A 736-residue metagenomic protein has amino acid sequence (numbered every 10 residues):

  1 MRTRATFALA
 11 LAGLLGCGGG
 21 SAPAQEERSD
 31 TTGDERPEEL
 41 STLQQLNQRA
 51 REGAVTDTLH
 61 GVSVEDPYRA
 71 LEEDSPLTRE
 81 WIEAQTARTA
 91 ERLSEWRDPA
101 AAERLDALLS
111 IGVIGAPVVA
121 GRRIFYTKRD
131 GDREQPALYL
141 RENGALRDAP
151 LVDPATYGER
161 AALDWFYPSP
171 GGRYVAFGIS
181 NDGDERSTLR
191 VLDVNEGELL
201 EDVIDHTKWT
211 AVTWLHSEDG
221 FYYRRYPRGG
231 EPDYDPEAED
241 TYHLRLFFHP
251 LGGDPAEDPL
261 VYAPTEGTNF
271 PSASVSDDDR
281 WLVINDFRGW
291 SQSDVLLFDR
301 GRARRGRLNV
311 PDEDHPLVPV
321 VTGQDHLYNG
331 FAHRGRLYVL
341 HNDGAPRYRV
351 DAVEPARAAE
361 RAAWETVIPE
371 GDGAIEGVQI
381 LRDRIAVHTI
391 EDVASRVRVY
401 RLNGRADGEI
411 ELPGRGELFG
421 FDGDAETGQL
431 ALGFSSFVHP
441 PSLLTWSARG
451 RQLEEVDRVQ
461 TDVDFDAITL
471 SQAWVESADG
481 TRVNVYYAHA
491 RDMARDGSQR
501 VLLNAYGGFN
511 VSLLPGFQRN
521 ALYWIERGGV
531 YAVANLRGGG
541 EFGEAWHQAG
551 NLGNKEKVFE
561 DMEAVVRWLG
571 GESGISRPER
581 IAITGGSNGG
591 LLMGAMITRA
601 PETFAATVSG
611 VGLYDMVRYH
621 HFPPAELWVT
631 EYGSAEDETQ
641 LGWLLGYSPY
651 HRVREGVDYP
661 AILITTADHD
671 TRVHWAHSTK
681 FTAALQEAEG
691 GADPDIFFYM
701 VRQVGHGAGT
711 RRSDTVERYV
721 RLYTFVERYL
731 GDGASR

Functional and structural regions predicted by a protein language model:
M1-A5: Positively charged n-region of N-terminal signal peptides that target proteins for export
T6-G16: Bacterial N-terminal signal peptides
C17-S21: Bacterial signal peptide processing site
A24-L402, A406-Q429, S435-P441, T445-R449 (+2 more regions): Beta-propeller folds
R129, N342, S435, N504-G508 (+2 more regions): Glycine-rich His-Gly loop
G144-A145, D182-D184, V194-G197, L215-E218 (+11 more regions): Secondary-structure transition/capping motifs at alpha-helix termini and the adjoining loop/turn into the next element
A155-F166, G178-D184, E198-E201, G433 (+5 more regions): Cap/lid segment of the alpha/beta-hydrolase catalytic domain
V533-R736: Active-site-proximal cap/loop segments of hydrolase catalytic domains
